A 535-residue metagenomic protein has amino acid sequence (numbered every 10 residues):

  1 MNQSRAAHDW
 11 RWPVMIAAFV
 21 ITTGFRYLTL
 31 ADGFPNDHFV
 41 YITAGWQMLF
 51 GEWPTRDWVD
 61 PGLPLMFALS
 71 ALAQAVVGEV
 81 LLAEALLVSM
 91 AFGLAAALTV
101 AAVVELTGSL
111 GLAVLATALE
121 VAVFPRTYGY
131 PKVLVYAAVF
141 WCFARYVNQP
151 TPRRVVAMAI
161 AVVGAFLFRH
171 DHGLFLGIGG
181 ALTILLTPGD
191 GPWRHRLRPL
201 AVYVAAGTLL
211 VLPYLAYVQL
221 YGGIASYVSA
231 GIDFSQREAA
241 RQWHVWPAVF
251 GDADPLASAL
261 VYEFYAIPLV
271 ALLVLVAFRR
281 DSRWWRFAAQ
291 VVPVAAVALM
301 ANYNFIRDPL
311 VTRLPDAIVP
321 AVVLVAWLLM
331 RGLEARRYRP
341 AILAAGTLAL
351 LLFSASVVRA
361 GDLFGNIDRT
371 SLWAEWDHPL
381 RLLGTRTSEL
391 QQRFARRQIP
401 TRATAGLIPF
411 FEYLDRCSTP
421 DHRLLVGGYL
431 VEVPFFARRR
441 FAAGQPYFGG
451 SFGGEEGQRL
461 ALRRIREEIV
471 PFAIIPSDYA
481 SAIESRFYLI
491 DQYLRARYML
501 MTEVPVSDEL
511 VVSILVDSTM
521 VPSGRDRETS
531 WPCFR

Functional and structural regions predicted by a protein language model:
L30-A44, T55-S70, E79, G222 (+1 more regions): Extracytoplasmic catalytic/substrate-binding loops of multi-pass membrane glycan-assembly enzymes
G62, D171-L174, Y221, G346-F534: Extracytoplasmic
P64, A68, G78-A97, A259-Y262: Loop-to-helix entry region of an early transmembrane alpha helix in multi-pass inner-membrane enzymes
L86-T107, A138, C142: Transmembrane-helix motifs of polytopic, lipid-linked glycan transferases
T99-A122, P150-A157, A230: Transmembrane-helix signature of polytopic, membrane-embedded enzymes that assemble or transfer cell-envelope glycans
E120-A122, V155-H170, L176-A181, T208-L209 (+1 more regions): Membrane-interface alpha helices of multi-pass inner-membrane proteins
V139-A157, D190-G191, L269-F287, W327-L333: Membrane-interface transmembrane helices that cradle and orient dolichyl/undecaprenyl
L174, M300, I306-G346, D362-D368: Hydrophobic/aromatic-rich transmembrane helices and adjacent perimembrane loops
